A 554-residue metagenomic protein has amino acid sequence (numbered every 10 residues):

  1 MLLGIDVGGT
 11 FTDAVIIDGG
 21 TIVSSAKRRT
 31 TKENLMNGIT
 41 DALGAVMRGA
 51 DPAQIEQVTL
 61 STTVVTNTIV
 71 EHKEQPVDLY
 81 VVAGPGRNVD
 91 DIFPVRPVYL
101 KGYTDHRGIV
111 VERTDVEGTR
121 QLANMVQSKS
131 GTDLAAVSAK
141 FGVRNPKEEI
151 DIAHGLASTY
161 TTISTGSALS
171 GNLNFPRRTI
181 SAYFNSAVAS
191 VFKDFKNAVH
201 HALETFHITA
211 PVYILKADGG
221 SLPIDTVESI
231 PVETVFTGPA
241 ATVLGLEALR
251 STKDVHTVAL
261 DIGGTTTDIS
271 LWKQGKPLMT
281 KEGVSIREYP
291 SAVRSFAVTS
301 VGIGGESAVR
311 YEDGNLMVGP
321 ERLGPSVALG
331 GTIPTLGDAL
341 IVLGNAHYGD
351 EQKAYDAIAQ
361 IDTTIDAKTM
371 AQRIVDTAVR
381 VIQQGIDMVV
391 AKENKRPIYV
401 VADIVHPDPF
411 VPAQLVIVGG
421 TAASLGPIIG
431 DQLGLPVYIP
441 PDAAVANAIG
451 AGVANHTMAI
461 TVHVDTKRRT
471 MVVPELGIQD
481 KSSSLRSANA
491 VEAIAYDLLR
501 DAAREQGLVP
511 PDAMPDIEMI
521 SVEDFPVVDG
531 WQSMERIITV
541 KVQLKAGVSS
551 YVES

Functional and structural regions predicted by a protein language model:
M1-S554: N-terminally biased helix-coil "hinge/interface" segments that flank
